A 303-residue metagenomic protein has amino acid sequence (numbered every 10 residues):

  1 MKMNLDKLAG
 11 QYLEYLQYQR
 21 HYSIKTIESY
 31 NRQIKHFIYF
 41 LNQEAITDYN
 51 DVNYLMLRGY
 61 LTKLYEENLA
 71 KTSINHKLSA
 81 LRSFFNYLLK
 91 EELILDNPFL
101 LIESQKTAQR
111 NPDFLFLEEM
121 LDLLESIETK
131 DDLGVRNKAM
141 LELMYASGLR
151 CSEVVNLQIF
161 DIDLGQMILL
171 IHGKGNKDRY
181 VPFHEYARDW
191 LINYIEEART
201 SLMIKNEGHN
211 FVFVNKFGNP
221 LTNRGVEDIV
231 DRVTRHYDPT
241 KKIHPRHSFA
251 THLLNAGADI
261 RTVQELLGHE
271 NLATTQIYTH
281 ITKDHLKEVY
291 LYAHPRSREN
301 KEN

Functional and structural regions predicted by a protein language model:
M1-N303: Conserved catalytic core of the tyrosine transesterase superfamily
